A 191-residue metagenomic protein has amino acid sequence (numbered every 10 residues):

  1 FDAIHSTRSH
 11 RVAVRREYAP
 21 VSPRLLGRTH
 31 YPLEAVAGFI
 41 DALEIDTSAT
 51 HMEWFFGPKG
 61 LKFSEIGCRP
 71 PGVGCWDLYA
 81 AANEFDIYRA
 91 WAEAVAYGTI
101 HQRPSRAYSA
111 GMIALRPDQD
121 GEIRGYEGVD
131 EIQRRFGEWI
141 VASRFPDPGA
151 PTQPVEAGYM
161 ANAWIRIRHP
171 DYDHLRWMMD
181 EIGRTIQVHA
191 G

Functional and structural regions predicted by a protein language model:
F1-A3, S48-G57, R135-P146: Phosphate-binding glycine-rich loops and adjacent basic patches that engage nucleotide phosphates, nucleic-acid
F1-I45, A49, F56, F63 (+3 more regions): ATP-dependent carboxylate/phosphate-activation module, predominantly the ATP-grasp catalytic core and closely related
F56-K59, P117-D118: Short acidic-glycine loop/turn motifs at beta-strand connectors
A92-G191: Peripheral (often C-terminal) accessory segments that flank ATP-dependent C-N-forming ligase machineries
